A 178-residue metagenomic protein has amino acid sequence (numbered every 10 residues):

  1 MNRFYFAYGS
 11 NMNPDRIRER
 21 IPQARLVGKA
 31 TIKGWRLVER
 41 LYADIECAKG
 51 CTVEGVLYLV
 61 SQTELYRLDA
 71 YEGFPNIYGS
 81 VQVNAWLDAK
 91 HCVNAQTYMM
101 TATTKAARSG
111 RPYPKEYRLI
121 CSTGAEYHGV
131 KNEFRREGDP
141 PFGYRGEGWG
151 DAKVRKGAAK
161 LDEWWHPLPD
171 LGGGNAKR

Functional and structural regions predicted by a protein language model:
M1-R178: Glycine-aromatic micro-motifs
